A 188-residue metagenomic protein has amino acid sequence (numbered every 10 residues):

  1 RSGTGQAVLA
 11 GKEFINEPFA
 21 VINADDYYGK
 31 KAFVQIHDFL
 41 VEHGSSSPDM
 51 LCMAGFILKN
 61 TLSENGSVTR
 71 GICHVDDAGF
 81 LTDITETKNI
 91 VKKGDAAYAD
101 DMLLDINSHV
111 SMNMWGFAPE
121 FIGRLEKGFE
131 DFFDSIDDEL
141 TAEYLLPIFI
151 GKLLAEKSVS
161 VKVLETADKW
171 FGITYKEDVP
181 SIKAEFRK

Functional and structural regions predicted by a protein language model:
R1-P18: Short phosphate-binding loop-to-helix
L9, V34, G151: Active-site phosphate/pyrophosphate- and oxyanion-stabilizing loops and adjacent acidic/basic residues in soluble
G11, D25, I57, A118 (+1 more regions): Residue-level signal for inorganic ion chemistry
E17-P18, M50, V159: Short coil/turn segments at beta-strand junctions that form active-site/ligand-binding loops
E17-Y27: Short beta-strand-to-loop acidic/aromatic patch adjacent to the donor-nucleotide binding site
V21, M53-A54, V163: Structural beta-sheet core signal
K30-W115, P119: Conserved core of the sugar-phosphate nucleotidyltransferase
D77, I84-K188: Conserved alpha/beta core of the MobA/IspD/sugar-nucleotide pyrophosphorylase nucleotidyltransferase superfamily
